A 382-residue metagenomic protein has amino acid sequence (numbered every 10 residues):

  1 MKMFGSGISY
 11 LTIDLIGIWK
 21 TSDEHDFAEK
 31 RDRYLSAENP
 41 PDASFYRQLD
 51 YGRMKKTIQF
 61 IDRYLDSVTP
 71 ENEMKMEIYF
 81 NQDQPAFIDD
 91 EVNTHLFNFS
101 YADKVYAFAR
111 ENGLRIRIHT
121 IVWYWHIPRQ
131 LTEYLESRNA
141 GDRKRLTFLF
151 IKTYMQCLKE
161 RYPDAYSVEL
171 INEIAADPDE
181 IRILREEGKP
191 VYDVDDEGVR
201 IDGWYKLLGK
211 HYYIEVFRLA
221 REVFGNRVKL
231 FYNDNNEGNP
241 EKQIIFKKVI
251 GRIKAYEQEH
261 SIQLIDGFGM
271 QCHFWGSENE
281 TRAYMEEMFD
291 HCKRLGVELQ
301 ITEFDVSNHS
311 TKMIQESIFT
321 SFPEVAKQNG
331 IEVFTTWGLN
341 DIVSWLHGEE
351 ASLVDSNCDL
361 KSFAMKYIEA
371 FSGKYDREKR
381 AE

Functional and structural regions predicted by a protein language model:
M3-G5, S67-T69, G113-R117, A165-E169 (+4 more regions): Structural preference for beta-strand elements that scaffold enzyme active sites
G7-K55, I181, R185-E186, P190-K312: Noncatalytic carbohydrate-binding groove/subsite architecture in carbohydrate-active enzymes
T12-W19, A28, K75-F80, S344 (+1 more regions): Short, solvent-exposed loop/turn elements at domain surfaces
M54, I58, L65, A102-A107 (+7 more regions): Generic structural signal for well-ordered alpha-helices, preferentially at hydrophobic/aromatic core positions
I61-S67, A140-G141, F148-L149, T153-V168 (+3 more regions): Structural recognition of alpha->loop->beta junctions
R63-P85, E91-F231, N235-G238, N308-S310: Substrate-binding cleft and catalytic face of glycoside hydrolase catalytic domains, especially the flexible beta-alpha
F80, E169, E173-K206, L219 (+3 more regions): Aromatic-rich peripheral "rim/lid" segments of glycoside hydrolase catalytic domains that contact and position glycan
R117-I121, K248-R252, C272-H273, W337-L339: Aromatic/pi-system hotspot detector in well-structured domains
